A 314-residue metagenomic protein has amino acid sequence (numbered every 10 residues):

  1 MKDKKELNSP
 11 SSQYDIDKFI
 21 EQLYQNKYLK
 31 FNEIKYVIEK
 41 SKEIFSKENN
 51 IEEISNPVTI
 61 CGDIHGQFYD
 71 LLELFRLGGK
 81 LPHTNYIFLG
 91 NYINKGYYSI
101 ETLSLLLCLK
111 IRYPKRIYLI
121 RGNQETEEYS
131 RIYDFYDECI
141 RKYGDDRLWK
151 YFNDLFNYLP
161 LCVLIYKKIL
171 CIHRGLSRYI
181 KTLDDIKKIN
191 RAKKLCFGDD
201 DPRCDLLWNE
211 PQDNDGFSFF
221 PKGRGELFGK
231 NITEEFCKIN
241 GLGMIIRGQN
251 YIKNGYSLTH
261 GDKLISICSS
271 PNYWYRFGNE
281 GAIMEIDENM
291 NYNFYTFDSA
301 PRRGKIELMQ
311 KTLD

Functional and structural regions predicted by a protein language model:
M1-D314: Feature recognizes metal-dependent phosphohydrolase scaffolds
